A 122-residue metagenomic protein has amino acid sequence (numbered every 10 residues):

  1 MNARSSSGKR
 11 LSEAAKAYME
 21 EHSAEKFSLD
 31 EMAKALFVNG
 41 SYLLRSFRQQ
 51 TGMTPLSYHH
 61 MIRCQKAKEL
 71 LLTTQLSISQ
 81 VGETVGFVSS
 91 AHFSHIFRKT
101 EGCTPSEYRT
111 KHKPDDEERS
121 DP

Functional and structural regions predicted by a protein language model:
M1, H22-S23, H112: A general structural signal marking secondary-structure boundaries and capping sites
M1-R10, V38-L44: An amphipathic alpha-helical interaction segment
K9-E13, M53: Short helix-coil-helix linker/hinge
A14-A15, M19, A67: Generic hydrophobic alpha-helical segments
Y18-E20, E25-I62, L76, G82-E107: Basic/polar phosphate-binding segments, predominantly the helix-turn-helix DNA-binding elements of transcriptional
H59-K68, E107-P122: Short, basic, alpha-helical segments at the C-terminal edge of helix-turn-helix-like DNA-binding modules
